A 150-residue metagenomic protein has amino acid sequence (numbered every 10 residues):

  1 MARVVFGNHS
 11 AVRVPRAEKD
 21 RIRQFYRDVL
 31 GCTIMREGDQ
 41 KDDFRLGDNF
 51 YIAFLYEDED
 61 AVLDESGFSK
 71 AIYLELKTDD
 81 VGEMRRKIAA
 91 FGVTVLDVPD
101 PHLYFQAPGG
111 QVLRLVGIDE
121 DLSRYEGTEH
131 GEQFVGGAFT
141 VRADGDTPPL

Functional and structural regions predicted by a protein language model:
M1-R23, A71-L74, D121-L150: N-terminal beta-strand motif that seeds the catalytic metal site of vicinal oxygen chelate
G7, K41, D100-H102: Conserved positions at the start
V14-D20, S69-V112, G117-E120: Vicinal oxygen chelate
Y26, I88, E126: Short, flexible helix/strand-to-coil boundary loops that buttress conserved ligand/catalytic motifs in alpha/beta
R27-M35, G92-T94: Conserved acetyl-CoA-binding loop of GNAT-fold acetyltransferases
T33-F68, V112-S123: Conserved short beta-strand elements that form part of the metal-binding/catalytic scaffold of enzyme active sites
L46-D48, Q106-G110, E126, H130: Short secondary-structure transition/capping segments
F54-A61, G92, L103-Y104, V116-Y125 (+2 more regions): A general structural signal for short secondary-structure boundary/capping elements
